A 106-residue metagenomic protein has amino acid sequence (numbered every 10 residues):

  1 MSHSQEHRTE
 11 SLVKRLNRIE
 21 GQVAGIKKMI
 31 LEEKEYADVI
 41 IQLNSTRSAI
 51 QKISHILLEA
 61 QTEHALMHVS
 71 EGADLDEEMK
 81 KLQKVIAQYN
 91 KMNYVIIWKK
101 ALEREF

Functional and structural regions predicted by a protein language model:
M1-F106: Solvent-exposed interaction patches of small proteins and small membrane subunits
